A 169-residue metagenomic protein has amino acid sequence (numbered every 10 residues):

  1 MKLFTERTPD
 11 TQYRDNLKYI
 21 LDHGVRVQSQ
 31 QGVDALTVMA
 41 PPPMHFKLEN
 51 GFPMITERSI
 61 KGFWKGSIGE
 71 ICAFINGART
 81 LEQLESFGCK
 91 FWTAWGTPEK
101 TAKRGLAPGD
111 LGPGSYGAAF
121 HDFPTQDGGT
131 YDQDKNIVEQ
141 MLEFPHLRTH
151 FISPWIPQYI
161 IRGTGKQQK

Functional and structural regions predicted by a protein language model:
M1-K169: Terminal, non-catalytic protein-protein interaction segments that mediate quaternary/complex assembly
